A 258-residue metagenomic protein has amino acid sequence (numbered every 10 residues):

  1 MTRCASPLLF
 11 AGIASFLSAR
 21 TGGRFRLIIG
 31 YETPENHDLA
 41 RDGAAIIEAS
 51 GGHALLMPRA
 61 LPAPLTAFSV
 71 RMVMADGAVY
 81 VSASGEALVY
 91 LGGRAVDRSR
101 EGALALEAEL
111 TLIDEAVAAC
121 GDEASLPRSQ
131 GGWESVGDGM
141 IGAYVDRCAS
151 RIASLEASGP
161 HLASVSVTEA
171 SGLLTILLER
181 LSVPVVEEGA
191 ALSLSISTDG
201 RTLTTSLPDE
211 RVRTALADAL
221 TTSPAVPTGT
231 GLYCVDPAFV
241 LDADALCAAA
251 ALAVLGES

Functional and structural regions predicted by a protein language model:
T2-C4, L91-A190: Gly/Ser/Thr-enriched, mixed-charge loops and adjacent short helices that form phosphate/oxyanion-binding elements
L9-L27, R151-P160: Glycine-rich phosphate/diphosphate-binding loops that line cofactor/substrate pockets in enzymes
F10, N36, A40, A44 (+2 more regions): Short, highly selective alpha-helical patches that border small-molecule cofactor pockets in redox/cofactor-processing
F16, R20, S50, V73 (+5 more regions): Change "in soluble alpha/beta enzymes" to "in soluble alpha/beta proteins
T21-R98, G189-S193: Ferredoxin-reductase
I29, T66, V79, C148 (+2 more regions): Buried hydrophobic positions in well-ordered alpha/beta secondary-structure cores of metabolic enzymes
L65-A124, S195-T214, T230: Active-site phosphate-binding/coordination module
A191-L192, I196-S258: Phosphate-binding and adjacent anionic-ligand microenvironments
